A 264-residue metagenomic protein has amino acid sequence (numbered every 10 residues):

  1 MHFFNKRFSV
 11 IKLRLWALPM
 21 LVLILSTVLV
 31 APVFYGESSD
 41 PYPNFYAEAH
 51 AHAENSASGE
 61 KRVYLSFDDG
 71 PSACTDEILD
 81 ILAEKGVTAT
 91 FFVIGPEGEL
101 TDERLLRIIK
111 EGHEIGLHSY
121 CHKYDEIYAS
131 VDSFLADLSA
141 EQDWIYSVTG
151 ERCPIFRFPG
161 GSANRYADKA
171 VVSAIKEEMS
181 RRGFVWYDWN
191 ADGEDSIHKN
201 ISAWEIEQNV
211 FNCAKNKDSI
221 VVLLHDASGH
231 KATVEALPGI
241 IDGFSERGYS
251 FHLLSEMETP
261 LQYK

Functional and structural regions predicted by a protein language model:
M1-Y64, D80-A89, K215-K264: Terminal accessory/targeting
D40-R152, G243, T259: Active-site beta->alpha N-cap acidic-glycine motif
A89, I115, G183-W186, F251: Hydrophobic beta-strand scaffold residues
H122-L223, A227-S245, Y249, E256-M257 (+1 more regions): Catalytic domains of cell-wall/extracellular-matrix polysaccharide-remodeling enzymes, centered on de-N-acetylation
